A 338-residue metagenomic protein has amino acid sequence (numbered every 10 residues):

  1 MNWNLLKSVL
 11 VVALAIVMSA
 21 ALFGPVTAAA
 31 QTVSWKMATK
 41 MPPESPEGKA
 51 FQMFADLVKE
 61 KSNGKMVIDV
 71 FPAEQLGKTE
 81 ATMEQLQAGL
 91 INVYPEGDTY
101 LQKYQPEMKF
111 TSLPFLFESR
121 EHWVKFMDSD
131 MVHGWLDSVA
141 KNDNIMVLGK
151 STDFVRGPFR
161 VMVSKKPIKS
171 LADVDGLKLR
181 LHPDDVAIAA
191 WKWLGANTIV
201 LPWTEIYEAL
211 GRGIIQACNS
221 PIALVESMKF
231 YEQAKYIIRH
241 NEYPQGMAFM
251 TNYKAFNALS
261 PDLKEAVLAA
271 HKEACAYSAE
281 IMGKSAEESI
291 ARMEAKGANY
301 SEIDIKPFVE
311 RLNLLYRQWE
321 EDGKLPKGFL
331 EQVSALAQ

Functional and structural regions predicted by a protein language model:
M1-A13: Bacterial N-terminal signal peptides that target proteins for export
V11, M18, S220-P221: Generic secretory/membrane-interface signal
I16-T27: C-terminal segment of classical bacterial N-terminal signal peptides
A30-W123, M131, A140-N142, M146-Q338: N-terminal secretory/targeting leader peptides
